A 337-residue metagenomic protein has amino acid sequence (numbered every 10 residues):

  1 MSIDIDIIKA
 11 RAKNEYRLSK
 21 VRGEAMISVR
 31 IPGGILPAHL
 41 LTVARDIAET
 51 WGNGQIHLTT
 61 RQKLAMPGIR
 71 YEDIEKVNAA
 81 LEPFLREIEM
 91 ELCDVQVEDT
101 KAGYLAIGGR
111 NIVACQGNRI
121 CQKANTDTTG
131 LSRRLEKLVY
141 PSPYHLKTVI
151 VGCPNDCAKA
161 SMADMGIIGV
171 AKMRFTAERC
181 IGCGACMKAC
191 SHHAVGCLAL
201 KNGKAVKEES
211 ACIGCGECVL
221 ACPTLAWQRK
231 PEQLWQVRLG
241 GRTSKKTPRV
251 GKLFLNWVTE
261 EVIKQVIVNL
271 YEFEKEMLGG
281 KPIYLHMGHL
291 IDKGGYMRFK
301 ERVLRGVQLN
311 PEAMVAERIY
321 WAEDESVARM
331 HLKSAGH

Functional and structural regions predicted by a protein language model:
I5-I35, R110-G117, G251-K252: Short glycine-/aliphatic-rich beta-strand segments at the starts of folded cytosolic domains
I27-I181, A185, A189, S210-A211 (+1 more regions): Small-residue-enriched alpha-helical segments and adjacent helix-cap loops that form tight helix-helix packing
N53-T60, E91-V95, H145-K147, L200 (+2 more regions): Flexible, glycine/charged-enriched surface loops at secondary-structure junctions
E72-K76, A80, F84, G294-V307: Terminal amphipathic helices with adjacent charged low-complexity linkers/tails
G166-V170, R238-L239, T243: A domain-level signal for the structural core that forms small-molecule/cofactor-binding pockets and catalytic centers
A185-K204, E217-L234: Iron-sulfur cluster-binding cysteine motifs and their immediate structural context in ferredoxin-like electron-transfer
Q233, G241-G279: A hydrophobic, small-residue-rich beta->alpha segment in the mid-to-C-terminal subdomain of diverse proteins
G295-H337: C-terminal, charged low-complexity interaction regions
